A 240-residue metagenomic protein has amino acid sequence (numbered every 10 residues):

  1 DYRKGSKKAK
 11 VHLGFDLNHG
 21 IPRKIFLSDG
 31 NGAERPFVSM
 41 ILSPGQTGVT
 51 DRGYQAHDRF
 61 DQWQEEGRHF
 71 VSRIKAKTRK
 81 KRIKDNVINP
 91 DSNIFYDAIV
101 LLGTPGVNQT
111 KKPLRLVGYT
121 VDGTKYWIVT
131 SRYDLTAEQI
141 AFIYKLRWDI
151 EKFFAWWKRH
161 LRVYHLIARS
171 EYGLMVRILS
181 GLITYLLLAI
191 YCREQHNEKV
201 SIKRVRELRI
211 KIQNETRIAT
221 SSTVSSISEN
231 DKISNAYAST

Functional and structural regions predicted by a protein language model:
Y2-T240: Single, function-defining residue in the core of a domain
